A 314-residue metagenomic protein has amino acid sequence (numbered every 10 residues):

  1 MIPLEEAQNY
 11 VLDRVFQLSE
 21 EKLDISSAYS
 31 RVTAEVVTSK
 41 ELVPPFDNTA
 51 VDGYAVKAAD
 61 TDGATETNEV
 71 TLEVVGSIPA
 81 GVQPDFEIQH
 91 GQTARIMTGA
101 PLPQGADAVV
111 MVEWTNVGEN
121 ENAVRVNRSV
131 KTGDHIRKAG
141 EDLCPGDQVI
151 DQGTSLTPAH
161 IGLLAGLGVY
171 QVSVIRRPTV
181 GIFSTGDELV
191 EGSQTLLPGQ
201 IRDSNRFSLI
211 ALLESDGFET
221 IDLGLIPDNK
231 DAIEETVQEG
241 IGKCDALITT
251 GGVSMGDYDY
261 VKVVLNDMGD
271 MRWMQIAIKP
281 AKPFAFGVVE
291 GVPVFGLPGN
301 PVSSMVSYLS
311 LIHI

Functional and structural regions predicted by a protein language model:
M1-E66, R95, N122: Short, low-complexity N-terminal leaders and the immediately following helix N-cap/first helix
I2-L4, A55-D222, P227: Short, glycine/charged-enriched hinge/interface segments at domain edges or termini
L4, Y170-L297, P301-S304: Helix-rich terminal scaffold detector
P44-D47, K138-A139, Q275: Short Gly/Pro-enriched turn/cap motifs at secondary-structure boundaries
A59, G105, G287, M305-V306: Generic hydrophobic alpha-helical membrane-span motif
I312-I314: Conserved small/polar residues in nucleotide/adenosyl-binding loops
